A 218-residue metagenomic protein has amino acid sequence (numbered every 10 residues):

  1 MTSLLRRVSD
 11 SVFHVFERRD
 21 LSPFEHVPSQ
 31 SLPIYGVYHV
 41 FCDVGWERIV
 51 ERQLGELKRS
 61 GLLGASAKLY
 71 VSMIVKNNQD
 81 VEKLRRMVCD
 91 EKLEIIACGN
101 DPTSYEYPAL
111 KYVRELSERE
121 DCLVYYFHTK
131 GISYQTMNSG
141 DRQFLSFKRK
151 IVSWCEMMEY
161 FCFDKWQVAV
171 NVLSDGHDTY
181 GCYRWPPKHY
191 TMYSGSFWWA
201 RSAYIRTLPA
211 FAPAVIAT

Functional and structural regions predicted by a protein language model:
T2-T218: ER/Golgi luminal nucleotide-sugar-dependent glycosyltransferases, focusing on the catalytic module
